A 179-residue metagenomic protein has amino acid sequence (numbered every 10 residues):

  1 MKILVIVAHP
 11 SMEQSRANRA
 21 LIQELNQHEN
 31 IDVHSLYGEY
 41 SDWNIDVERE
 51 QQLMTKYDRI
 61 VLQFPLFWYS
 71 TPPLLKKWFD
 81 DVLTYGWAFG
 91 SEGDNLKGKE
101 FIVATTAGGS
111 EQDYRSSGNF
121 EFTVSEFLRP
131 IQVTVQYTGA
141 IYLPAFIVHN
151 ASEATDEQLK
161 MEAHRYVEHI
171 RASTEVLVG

Functional and structural regions predicted by a protein language model:
M1-Y37, Y166-E168: N-terminal beta1-alpha1 ligand-phosphate binding loop
L4-I6, H34, V61, I102-A104 (+1 more regions): Hydrophobic/aromatic beta-strand patches that form the interior of the parallel beta-sheet core in alpha/beta enzyme
M12-E13, Y40-D42, S110, A154: Flexible, glycine-rich phosphate/dinucleotide-binding loops and adjacent beta-alpha linkers at cofactor/substrate
R16-A20, I45, P73-K77, E157: Generic recognition of short, well-ordered alpha-helical segments
I22-N26, L128-G179: Glycine-rich phosphate/pyrophosphate-binding loop and the adjoining helix
I31-M54: N-terminal beta-loop-helix "entrance" segment that forms/cooperates in small-molecule cofactor or anionic ligand
G38-Y40, W68, H149: Conserved beta-strand edge residues that scaffold enzyme active sites
E48-Q132: Helix-loop-strand module that forms the ligand-binding subsite of alpha/beta enzymes
